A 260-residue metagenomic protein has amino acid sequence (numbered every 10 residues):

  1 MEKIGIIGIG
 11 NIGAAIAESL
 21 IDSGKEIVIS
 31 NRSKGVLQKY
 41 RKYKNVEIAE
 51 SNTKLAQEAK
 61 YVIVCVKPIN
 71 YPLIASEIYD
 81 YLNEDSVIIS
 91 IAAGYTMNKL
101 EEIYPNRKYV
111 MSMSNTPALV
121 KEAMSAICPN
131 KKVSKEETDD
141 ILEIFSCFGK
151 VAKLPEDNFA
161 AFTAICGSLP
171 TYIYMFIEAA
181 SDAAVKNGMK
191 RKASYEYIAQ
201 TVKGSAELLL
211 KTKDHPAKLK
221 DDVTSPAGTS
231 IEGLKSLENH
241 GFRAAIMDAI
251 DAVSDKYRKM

Functional and structural regions predicted by a protein language model:
M1-Q57, E122-A123, V185-K186: NAD(P)+-binding Rossmann beta1-loop-alpha1 motif at the extreme N-terminus of oxidoreductases
L37, L55, Y71, K190-I198 (+2 more regions): Small-residue helix-packing motif on alpha-helices
N52-L82: Rossmann-like NAD(P)-binding element
Y81-T96: ADP-ribose/adenylate-binding Rossmann-like module
V87-S90, L100-T116: Rossmann-fold dehydrogenase core element
K99-K108, M124-F162, I173-K211, K256-M260: Internal alpha-helical scaffold of NAD(P)-dependent oxidoreductase catalytic cores
A199-M260: NAD(P)-dependent Rossmann-like dehydrogenase/reductase catalytic/cofactor-binding core
